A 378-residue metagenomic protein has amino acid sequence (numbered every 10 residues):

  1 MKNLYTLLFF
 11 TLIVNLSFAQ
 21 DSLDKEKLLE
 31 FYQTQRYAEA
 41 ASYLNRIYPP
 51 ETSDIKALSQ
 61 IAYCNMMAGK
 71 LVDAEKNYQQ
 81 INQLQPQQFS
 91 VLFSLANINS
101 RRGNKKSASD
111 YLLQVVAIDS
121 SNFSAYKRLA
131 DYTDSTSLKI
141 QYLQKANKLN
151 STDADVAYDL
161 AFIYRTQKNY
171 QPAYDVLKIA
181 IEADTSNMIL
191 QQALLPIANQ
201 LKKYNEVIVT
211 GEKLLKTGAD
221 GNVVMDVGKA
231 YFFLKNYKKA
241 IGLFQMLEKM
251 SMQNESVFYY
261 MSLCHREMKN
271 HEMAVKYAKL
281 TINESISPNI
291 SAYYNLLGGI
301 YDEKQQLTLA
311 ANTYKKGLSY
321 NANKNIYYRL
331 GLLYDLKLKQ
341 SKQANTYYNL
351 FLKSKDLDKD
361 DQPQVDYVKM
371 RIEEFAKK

Functional and structural regions predicted by a protein language model:
K2, S17-Q79, Q83, F89-S90 (+3 more regions): N-terminal leader/linker segments that initiate helical-solenoid repeat arrays
D21, D54-K56, F89-S90, S120-S124 (+7 more regions): Helix-start (N-cap) detector for alpha-helical repeat units in TPR-like alpha-solenoids, especially tetratricopeptide
Q33-T34, M67, R101-R102, D131-T136 (+8 more regions): Register position in tetratricopeptide repeats
A40, A74, A108, K139 (+6 more regions): Single-residue signature of alpha-solenoid repeat helices
R46-I47, Q80-I81, Q114-V115, K145-A146 (+6 more regions): Canonical positions in the second alpha-helix
P50, L84, I118, L149 (+6 more regions): Structural marker of alpha-solenoid helical repeat scaffolds
Q60-Y63, S94, R128, D159-F162 (+7 more regions): Canonical tetratricopeptide repeat
A117-D119, K216-T217, R266, N283 (+3 more regions): TPR/TPR-like (Sel1-like) alpha-helical repeat modules
